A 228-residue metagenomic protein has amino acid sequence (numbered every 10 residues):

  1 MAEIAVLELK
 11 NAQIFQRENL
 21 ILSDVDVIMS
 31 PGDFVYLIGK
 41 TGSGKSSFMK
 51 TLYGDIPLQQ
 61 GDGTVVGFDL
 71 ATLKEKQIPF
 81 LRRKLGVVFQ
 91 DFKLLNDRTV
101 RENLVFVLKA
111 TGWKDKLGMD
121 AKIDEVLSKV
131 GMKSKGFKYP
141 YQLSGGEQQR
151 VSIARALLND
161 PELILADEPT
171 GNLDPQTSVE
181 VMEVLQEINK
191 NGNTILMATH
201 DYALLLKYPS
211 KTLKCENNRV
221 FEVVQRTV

Functional and structural regions predicted by a protein language model:
Y53: Helix-to-loop junction immediately C-terminal to a conserved catalytic motif
G61-D69: Conserved ABC transporter NBD signature motif
R98-F106: Short coil-to-helix segment of the ABC ATPase nucleotide-binding domain corresponding to the Q-loop/switch region
Y139-L143, E147: Conserved ABC ATPase signature
L158-E162: A short, proline-enriched helix->beta-strand linker immediately N-terminal to the Walker B motif in ABC-type P-loop
I164-D167: Catalytic Walker B motif of ABC-type/P-loop ATPase nucleotide-binding domains
P175-T177: Helix N-cap at the start of a conserved alpha-helix in ABC-type nucleotide-binding domains
